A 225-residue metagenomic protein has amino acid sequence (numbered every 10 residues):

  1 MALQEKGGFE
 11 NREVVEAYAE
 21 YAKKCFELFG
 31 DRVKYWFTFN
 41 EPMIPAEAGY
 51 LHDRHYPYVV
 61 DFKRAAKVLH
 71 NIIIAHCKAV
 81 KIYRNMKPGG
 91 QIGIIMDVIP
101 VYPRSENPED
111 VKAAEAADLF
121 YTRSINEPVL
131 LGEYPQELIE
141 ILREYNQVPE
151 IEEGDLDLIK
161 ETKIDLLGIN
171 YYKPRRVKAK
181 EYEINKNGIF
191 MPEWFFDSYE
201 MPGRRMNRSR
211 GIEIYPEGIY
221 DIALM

Functional and structural regions predicted by a protein language model:
M1-M225: Active-site region of glycoside hydrolase catalytic domains
